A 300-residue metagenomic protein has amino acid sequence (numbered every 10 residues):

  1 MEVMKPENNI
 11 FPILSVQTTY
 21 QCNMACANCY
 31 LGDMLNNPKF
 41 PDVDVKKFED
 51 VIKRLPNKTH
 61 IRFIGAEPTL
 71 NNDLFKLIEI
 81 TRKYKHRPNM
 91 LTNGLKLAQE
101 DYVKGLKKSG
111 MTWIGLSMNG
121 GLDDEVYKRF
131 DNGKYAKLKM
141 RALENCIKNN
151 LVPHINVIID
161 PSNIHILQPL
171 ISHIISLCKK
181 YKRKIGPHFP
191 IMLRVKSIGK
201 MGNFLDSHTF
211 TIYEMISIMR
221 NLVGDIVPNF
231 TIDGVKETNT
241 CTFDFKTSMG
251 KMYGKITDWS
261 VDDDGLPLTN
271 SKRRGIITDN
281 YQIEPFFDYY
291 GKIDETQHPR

Functional and structural regions predicted by a protein language model:
M1-M4, I10, S260-R300: Flexible mid-to-C-terminal extensions adjoining Fe-S/redox cofactors in radical SAM and related proteins
K5-V45: Canonical Radical SAM [4Fe-4S] cluster-binding loop centered on the CxxxCxxC motif and its immediate flanking residues
I13-Q17, Y30, S117, H154 (+1 more regions): Conserved beta-strand segments that form the floor/walls of ligand-binding pockets within enzyme and binding domains
T18, G65-A66: Short acidic donor-binding/metal-coordinating loop in glycosyltransferase active sites
A25, G65, N280-Y281: Residue-level recognition of short loop/turn positions
M34, A66, N119, I198: Flexible loop residues that form catalytic and substrate-binding hotspots at small-molecule/glycan-binding clefts
P38, K128-R129, G133-L266: Radical SAM enzyme [4Fe-4S]-AdoMet core and its adjacent flexible, acidic and glycine-rich loops/tails across
V45-I64, N71-R194: Radical SAM/AdoMet-radical enzyme domain recognition
